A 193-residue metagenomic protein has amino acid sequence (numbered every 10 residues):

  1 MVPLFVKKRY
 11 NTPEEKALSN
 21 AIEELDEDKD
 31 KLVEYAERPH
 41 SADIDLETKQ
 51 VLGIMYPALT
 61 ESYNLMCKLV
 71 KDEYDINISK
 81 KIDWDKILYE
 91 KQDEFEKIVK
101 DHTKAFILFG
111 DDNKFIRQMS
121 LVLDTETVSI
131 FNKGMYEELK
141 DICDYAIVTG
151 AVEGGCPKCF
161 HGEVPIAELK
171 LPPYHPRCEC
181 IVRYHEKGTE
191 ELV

Functional and structural regions predicted by a protein language model:
M1-I142, K187-V193: N-terminal leader/targeting and assembly helices and adjacent pre-domain segments
I130-E168: Aromatic/histidine-rich interaction motifs
E153-T189: Short Cys/His-based metal-binding microdomains
